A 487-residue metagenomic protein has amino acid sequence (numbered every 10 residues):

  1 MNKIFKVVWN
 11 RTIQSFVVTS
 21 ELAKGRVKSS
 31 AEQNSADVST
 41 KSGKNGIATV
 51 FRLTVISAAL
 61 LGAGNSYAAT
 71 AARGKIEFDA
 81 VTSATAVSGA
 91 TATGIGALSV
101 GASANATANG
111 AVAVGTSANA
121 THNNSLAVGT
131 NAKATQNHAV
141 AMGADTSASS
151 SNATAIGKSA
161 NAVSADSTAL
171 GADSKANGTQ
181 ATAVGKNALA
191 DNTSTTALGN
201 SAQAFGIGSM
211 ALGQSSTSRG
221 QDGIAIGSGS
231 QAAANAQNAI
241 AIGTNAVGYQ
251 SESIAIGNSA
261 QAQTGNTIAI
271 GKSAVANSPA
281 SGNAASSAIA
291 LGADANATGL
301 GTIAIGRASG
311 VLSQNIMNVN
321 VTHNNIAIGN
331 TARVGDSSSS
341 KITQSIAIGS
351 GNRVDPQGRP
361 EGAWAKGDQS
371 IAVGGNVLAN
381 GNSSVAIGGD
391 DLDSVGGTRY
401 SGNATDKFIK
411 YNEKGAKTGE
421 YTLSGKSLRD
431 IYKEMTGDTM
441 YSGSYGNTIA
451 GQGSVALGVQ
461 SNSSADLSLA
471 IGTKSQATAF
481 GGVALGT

Functional and structural regions predicted by a protein language model:
K3-V8, I13-T19: Extracellular disulfide-bonded cysteine-rich modules/repeats
I4, S20-K24, K28-K41, G46-A48 (+1 more regions): Glycine- and small/polar-enriched repetitive beta-structure motifs of secreted/surface proteins
